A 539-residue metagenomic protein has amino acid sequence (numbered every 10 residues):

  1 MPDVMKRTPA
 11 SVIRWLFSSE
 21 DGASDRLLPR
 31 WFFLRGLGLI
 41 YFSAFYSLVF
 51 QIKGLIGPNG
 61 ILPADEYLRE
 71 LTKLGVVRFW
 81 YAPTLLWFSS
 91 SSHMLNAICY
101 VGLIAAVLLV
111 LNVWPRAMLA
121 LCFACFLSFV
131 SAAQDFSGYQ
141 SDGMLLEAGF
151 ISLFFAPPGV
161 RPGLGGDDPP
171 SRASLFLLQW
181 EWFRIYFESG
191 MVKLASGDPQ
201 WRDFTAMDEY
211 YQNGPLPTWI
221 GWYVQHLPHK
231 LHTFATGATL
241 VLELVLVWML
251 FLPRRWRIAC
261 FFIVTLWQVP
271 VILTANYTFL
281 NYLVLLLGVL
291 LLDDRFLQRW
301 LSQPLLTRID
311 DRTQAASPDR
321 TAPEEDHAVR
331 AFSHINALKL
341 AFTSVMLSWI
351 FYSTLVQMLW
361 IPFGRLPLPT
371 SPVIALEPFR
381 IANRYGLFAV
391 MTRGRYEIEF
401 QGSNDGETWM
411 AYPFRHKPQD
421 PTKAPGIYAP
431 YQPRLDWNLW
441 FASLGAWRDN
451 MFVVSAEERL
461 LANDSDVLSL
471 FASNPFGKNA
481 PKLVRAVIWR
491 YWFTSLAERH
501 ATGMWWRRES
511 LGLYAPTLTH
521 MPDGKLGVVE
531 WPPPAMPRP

Functional and structural regions predicted by a protein language model:
P2-P539: Alpha-helical membrane-anchoring segments
